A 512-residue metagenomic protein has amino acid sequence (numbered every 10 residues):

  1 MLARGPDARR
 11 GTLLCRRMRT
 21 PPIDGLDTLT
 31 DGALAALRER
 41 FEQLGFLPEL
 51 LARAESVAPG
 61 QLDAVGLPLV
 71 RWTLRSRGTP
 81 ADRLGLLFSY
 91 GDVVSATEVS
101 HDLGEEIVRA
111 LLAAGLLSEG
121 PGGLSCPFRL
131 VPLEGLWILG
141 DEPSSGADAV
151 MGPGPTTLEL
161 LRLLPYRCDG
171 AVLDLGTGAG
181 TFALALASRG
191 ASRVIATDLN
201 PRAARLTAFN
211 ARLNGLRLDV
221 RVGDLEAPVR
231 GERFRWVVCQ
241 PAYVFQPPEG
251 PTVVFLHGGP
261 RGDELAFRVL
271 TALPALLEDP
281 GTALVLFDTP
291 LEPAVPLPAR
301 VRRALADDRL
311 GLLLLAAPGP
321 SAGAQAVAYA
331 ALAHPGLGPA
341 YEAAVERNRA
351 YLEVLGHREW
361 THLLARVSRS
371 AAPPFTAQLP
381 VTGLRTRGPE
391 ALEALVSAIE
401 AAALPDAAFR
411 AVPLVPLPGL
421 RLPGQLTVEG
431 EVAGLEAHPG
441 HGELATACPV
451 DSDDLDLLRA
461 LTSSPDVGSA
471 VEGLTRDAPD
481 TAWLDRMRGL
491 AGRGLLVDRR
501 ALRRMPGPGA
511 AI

Functional and structural regions predicted by a protein language model:
R19-R83, G122, P127, P132 (+3 more regions): Acidic, low-complexity/disordered tracts enriched in E/D and polar residues
P80-P127, L158, P165, L173 (+3 more regions): Long, charge-rich, low-complexity alpha-helical segments
E119-R167: Class I SAM-dependent transferase core
G154-P241, F245, P290: Conserved SAM/SAH cofactor-binding pocket of Class I
N200, G262-A316: Conserved Class I SAM-dependent methyltransferase catalytic core
P201-R202, P241-R268: Mobile active-site "lid"/loop adjacent to the S-adenosyl-L-methionine
A322-I399: Flexible, glycine-/basic-rich loop-and-beta segments that form/coincide with the SAM-dependent methyltransferase
